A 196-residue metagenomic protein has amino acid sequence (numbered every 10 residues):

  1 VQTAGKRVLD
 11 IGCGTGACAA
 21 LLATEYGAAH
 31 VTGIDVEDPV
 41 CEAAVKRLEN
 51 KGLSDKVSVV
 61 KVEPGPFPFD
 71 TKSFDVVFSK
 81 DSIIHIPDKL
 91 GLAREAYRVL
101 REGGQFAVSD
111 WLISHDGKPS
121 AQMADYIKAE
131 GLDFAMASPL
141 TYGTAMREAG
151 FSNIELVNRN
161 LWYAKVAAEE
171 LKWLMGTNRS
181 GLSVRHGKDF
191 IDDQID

Functional and structural regions predicted by a protein language model:
G5-G12: Conserved class I S-adenosyl-L-methionine
T15-P66: Class I SAM-dependent methyltransferase SAM/SAH-binding core
G65-V76: A short acidic, Gly/Pro-enriched loop at the edge of an enzyme's catalytic core that lines a small-molecule cofactor
V76-D88: A short SAM/SAH-binding and catalytic strip from SAM-dependent methyltransferases
L90-Q105: A short glycine-rich, Lys/Arg-flanked "PGG" loop and its adjoining helix->strand segment in the class I
L112-D133: Short, glycine-/aromatic-enriched active-site segment of Class I SAM-dependent methyltransferases
A135-A149: Short alpha-helix
N158-D196: C-terminal helical/coil "lid" or tail adjacent to the Rossmann-like core of SAM-dependent
